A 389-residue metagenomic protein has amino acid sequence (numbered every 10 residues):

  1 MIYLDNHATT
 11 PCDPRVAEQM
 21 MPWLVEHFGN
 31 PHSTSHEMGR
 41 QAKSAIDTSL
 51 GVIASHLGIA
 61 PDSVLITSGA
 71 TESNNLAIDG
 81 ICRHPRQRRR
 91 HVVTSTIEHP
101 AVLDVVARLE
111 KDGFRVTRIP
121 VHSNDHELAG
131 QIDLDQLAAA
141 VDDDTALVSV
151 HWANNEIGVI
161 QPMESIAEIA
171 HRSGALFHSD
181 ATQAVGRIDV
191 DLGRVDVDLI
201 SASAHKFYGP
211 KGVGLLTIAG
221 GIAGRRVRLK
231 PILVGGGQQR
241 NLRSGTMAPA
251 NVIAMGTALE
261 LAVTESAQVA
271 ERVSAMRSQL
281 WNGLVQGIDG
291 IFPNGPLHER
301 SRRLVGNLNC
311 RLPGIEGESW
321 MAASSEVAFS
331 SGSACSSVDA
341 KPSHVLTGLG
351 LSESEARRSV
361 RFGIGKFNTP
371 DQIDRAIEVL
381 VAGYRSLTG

Functional and structural regions predicted by a protein language model:
M1-G389: Pyridoxal 5′-phosphate
